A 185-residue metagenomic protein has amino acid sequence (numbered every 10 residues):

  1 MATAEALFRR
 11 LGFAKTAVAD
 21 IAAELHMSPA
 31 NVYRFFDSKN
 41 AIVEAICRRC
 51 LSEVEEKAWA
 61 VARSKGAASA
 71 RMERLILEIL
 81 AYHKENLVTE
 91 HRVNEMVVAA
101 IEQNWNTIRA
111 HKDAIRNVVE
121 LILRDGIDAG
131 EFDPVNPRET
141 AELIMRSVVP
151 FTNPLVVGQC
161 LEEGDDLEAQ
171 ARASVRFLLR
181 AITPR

Functional and structural regions predicted by a protein language model:
T3-A41, A45, R49: Helix-turn-helix
R10-A14, K65, N86, A129-G130: Short coil/turn segments at alpha/beta junctions that flank glycine-rich nucleotide-binding fingerprints
K39, I46, C50, V54 (+6 more regions): Hydrophobic/aromatic residues within well-ordered alpha-helical segments
A45, W59-N86, A141-I144, A171: Hydrophobic alpha-helical connector segments
C50, V54, A58, H83 (+4 more regions): Hydrophobic recognition helices of helix-based DNA-binding modules
S52-E55, E102-D128, R138-E142: Amphipathic alpha-helical packing segments from all-alpha helical-bundle domains
E90-E95, W105, I127-S174, R185: Hydrophobic/aromatic-rich alpha-helical bundle segments in the mid-to-C-terminal region
